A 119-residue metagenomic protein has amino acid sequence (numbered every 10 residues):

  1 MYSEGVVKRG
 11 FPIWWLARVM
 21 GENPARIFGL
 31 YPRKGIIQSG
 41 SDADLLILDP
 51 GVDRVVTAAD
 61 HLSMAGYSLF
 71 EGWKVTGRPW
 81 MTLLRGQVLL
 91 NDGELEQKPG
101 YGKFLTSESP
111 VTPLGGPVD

Functional and structural regions predicted by a protein language model:
M1-V52: His/Asp/Glu-enriched, well-ordered alpha-helical/loop segment that forms or immediately abuts the divalent-metal
Y2-G10, K74-Q87, G116-D119: Low-complexity, flexible helical/coil segments
S39-K103: C-terminal cap of metal-dependent C-N hydrolases
F104-D119: Short, solvent-exposed cationic patches
